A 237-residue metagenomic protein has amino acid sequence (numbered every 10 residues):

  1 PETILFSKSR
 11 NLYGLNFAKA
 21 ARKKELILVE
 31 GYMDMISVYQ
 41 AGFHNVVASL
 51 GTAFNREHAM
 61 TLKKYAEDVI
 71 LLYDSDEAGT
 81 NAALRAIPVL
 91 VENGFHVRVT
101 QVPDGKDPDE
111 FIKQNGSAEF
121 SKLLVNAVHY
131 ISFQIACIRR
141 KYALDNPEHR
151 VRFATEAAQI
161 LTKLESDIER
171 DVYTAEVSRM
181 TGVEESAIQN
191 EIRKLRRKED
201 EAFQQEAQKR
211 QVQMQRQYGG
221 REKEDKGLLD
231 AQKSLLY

Functional and structural regions predicted by a protein language model:
P1-Y65, V69, A82-A83: Phosphate-handling DNA/RNA-contact segment within nucleic-acid enzymes
K19-L26, N55-V69, Y73-Y237: A charged alpha-helical hairpin associated with nucleic-acid processing machineries
